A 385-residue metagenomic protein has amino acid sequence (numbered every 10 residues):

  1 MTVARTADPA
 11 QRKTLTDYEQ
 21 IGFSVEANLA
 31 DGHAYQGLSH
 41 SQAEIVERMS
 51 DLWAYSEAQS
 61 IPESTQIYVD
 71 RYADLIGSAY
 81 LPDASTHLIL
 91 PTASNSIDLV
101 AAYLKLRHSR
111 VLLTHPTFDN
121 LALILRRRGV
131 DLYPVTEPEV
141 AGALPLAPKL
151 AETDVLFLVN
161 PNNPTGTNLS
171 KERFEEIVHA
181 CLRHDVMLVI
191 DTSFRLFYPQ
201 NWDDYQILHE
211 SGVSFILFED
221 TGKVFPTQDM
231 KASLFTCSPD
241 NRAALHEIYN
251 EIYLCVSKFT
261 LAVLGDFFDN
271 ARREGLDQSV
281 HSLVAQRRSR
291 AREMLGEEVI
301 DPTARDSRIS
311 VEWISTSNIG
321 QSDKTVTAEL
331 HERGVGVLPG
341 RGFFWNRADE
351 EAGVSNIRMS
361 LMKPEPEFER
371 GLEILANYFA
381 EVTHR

Functional and structural regions predicted by a protein language model:
M1-D74, V186, V335, L361: N-terminal "arm"/small-domain region of PLP-dependent enzymes with the aminotransferase-like
T2, E332-R333, F344, A348-R385: PLP-dependent enzyme catalytic core of the Aspartate aminotransferase-like
L29-G32, V111, L156, S233 (+5 more regions): Generic structural signal for small/hydrophobic residues in well-ordered secondary structure, especially within
W53-H184, R195-G212, I216, F368 (+1 more regions): Conserved core of the PLP fold type I
Y68-R71, L75, V213-S282: Conserved core segment of the aminotransferase class I/II
H281-R292, D301-S317: Conserved glycine-rich beta-strand-loop-beta hairpin in the small C-terminal domain of fold type I
G320-V326, P366-R370: Short, conserved charged micro-motifs
